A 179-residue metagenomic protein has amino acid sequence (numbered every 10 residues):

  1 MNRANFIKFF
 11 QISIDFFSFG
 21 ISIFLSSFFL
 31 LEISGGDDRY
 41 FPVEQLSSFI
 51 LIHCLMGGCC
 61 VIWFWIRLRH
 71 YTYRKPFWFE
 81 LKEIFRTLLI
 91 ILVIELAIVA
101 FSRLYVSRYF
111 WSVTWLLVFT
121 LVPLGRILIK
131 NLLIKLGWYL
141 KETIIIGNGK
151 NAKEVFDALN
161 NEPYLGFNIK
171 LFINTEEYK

Functional and structural regions predicted by a protein language model:
M1-W138, T143: Signature of alpha-helical transmembrane segments in polytopic membrane proteins
Y105, K150-K179: Acidic, Ser/Thr-rich low-complexity segments on the non-lumenal side of membrane proteins
